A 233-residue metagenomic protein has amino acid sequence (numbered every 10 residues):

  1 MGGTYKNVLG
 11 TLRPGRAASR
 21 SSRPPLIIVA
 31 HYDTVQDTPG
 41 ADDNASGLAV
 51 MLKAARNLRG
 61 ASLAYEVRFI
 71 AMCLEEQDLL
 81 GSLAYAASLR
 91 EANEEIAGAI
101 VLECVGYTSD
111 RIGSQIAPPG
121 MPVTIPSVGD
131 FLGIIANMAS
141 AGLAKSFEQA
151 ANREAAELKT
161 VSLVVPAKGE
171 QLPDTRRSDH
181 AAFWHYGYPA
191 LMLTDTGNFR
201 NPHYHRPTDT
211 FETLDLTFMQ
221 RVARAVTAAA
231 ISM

Functional and structural regions predicted by a protein language model:
M1-T38, A225: Soluble metallo-hydrolase cores and metallopeptidase-like ectodomains found primarily in the secretory/periplasmic
M1-T4, P14, A18-S22, A61-A64 (+2 more regions): Extracellular/periplasmic catalytic domains that process cell-envelope and extracellular macromolecules
Y5-N7, V35-K145, L172-T175: Acidic/histidine-rich catalytic neighborhood of metal-dependent amide-processing enzymes
L9-T11, P25-V29, R68-A71, A97-E103 (+2 more regions): Structural recognition of the beta-strand scaffold that forms the well-ordered cores of secreted hydrolase catalytic
P24, Y65, A156: Residue-level signal for beta-strand positions within conserved beta-sheet cores that form or flank
H31-D33, V105, G197: Anionic group-transfer/hydrolysis microenvironments
R111-M233: Active-site-adjacent substrate-binding region of metalloamidase/peptidase-like peptide-processing proteins
